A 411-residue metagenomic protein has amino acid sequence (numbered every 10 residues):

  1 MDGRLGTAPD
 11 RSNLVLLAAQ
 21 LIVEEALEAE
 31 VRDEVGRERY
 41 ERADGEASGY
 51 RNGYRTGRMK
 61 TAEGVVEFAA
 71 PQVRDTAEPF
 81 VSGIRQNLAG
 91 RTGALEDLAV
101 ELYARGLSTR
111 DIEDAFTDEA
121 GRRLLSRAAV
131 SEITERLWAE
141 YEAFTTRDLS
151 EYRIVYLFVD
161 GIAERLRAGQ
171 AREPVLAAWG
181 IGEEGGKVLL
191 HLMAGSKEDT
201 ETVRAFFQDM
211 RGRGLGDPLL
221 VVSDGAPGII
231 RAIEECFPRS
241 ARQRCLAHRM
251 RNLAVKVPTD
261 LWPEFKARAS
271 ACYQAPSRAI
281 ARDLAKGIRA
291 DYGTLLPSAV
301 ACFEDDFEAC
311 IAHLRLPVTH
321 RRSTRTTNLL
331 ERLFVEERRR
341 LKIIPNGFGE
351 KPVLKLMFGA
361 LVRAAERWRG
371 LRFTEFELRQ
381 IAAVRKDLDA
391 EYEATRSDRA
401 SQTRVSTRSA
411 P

Functional and structural regions predicted by a protein language model:
M1-R105, T109, E113-A139, A143-T146 (+1 more regions): Short, flexible loop/hinge motifs at secondary-structure junctions
D10, L14, A94, L98 (+7 more regions): A general alpha-helix detector
A19, V100, A104, G121-R122 (+6 more regions): Amphipathic alpha-helical interaction elements
L27, D75, A99, I112 (+8 more regions): Residue-level signature of catalytic and energy-coupling elements of molecular machines, predominantly ATP/GTP-dependent
R32, R37, Q274-P411: Acidic/histidine-rich catalytic cores and adjacent linkers of DNA breakage/strand-transfer/modification proteins
Y54, V65-T76, V81-A89, A94 (+5 more regions): RNase H-like nuclease fold core
P238-V255: Inter-helix linker motif
M250-S277: Conserved phosphate-handling catalytic cores of large alpha/beta enzymes
